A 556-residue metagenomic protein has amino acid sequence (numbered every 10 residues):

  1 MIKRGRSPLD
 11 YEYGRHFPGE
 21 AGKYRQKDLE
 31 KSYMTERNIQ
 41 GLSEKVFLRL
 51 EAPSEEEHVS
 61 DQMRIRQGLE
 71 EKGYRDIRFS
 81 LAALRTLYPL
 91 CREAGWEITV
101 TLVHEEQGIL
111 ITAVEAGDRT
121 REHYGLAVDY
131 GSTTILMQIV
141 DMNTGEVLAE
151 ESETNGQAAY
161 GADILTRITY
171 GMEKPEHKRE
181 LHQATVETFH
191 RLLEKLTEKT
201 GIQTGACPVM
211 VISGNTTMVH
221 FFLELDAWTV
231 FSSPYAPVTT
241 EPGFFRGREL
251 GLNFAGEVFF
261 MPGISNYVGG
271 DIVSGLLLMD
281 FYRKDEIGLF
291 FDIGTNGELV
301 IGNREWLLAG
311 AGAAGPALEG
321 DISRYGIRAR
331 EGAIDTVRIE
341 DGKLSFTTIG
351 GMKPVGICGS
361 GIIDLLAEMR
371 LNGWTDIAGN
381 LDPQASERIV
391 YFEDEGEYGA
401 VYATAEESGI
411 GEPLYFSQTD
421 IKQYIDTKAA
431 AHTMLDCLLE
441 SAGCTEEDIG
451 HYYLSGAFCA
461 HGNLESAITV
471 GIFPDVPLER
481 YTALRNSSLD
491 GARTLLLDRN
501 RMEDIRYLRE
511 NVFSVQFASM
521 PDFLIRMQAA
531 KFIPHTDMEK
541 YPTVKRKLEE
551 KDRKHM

Functional and structural regions predicted by a protein language model:
I2-A127, S132, T144, K178-V186 (+5 more regions): Nucleotide/phosphate-binding catalytic cleft detector across ATP-hydrolyzing and phosphate-transferring enzymes
G117-R119, Y160-I168, K284, K422-D436 (+1 more regions): Conserved mixed alpha/beta catalytic, RNA-binding, or beta-rich assembly cores of soluble enzyme, regulatory
V128-S132, M137-L165, W228-P242, S274 (+2 more regions): Glycine-rich phosphate-binding loop of actin/hexokinase-like ATP-binding domains
H177-V219, I301-Y391: Phosphate-binding glycine-rich/basic clefts of nucleotide- and phosphate-handling proteins, predominantly
T188-K199, I272-G275, I425-E447: Phosphate/ATP-binding catalytic cores across multiple sugar-kinase/actin-like superfamilies, primarily ASKHA
P262-L278, I425-A429, Y481-A518: Glycine-rich phosphate-binding/hydrolytic loop that grips phosphoryl groups
N303-E305, L318, I322-R324, E440 (+1 more regions): Catalytic phosphate/nucleotide-handling subdomain of diverse soluble enzymes
R370-S441: A contiguous, well-structured pocket-lining segment that forms one wall/lid of small-molecule binding clefts in soluble
